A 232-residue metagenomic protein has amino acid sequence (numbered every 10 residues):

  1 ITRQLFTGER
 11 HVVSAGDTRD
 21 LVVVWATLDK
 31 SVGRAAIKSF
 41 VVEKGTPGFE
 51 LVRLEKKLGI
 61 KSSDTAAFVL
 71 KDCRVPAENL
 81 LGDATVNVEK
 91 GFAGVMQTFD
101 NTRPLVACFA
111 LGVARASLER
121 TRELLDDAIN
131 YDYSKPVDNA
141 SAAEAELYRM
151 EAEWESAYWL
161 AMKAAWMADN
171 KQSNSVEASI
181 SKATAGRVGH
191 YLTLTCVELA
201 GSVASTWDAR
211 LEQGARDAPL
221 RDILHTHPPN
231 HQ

Functional and structural regions predicted by a protein language model:
I1-T7, Q172, T206-E212: Cytochrome P450 C-terminal beta-domain/meander region
R3, T7-L51: A short core secondary-structure module
F6-G8, V24, F40, L70 (+4 more regions): Buried hydrophobic positions in well-ordered alpha/beta secondary-structure cores of metabolic enzymes
V52-E155, R221: Glycine-rich beta->alpha junctions and the first turn(s) of the following alpha-helix
L125-D126, N130, S134, E151-G186 (+1 more regions): C-terminal helix-coil-helix/basic helical segment that borders enzyme active sites and/or dimer interfaces and provides
D138-M150, N174-T184, Q213, D217-L220: Alpha-helical scaffold segments that form or flank carboxylate-/histidine-based iron centers
A200-Q232: Glycine-rich phosphate/cofactor-binding loops in nucleotide/flavin-utilizing enzymes
